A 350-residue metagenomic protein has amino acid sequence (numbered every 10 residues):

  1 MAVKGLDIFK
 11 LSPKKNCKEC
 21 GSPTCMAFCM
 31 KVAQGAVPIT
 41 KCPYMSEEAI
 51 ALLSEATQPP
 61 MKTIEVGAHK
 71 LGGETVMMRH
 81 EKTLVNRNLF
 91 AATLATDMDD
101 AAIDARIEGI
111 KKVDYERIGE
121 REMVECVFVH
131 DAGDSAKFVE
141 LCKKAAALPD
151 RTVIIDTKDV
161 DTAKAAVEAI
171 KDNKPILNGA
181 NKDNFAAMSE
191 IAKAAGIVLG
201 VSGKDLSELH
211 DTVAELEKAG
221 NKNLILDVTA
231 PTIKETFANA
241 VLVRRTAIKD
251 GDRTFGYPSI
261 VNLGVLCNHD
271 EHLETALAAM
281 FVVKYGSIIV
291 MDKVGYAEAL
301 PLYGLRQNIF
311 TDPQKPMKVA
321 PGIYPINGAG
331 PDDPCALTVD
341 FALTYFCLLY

Functional and structural regions predicted by a protein language model:
M1-K4, M30-Q58: Non-heme iron-sulfur electron-transfer modules
V3-K15: Ferredoxin-like iron-sulfur electron-transfer modules
P13-K31, T40-Y44: Local cysteine-cluster metal-coordination motifs and their immediate loop/turn environment, predominantly Fe-S cluster
V32, I170, A247: Active-site catalytic pocket residues across diverse enzymes, especially alpha/beta-hydrolases
K41-C42, E116-V127, N223, D250-Y257: Flexible, glycine/charged-enriched surface loops at secondary-structure junctions
P59-D211: Active-site beta->alpha loop and helix N-cap motifs at the rims of alpha/beta catalytic domains
D183-F346: Catalytic alpha/beta core domains of metabolic enzymes, predominantly
Y350: Conserved small/polar residues in nucleotide/adenosyl-binding loops
